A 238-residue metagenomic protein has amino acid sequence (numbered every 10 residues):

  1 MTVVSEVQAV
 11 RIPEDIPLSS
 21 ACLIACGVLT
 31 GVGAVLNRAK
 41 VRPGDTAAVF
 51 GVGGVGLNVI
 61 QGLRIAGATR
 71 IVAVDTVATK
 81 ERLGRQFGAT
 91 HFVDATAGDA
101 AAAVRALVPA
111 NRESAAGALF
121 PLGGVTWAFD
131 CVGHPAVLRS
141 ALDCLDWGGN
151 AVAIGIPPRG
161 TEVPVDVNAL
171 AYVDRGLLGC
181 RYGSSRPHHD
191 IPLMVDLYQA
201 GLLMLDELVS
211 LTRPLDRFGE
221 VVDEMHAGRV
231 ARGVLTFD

Functional and structural regions predicted by a protein language model:
M1-S5: A structural motif shared across PLP-dependent enzymes of the aminotransferase-like
V7-Q8, P13-G98, A102: Mid-domain Rossmann-like dinucleotide-binding core that forms the NAD(H)/NADP(H) cofactor-binding site
A9, F92, L177-G179, L208 (+1 more regions): Conserved beta-strand scaffold positions in the cores of enzyme catalytic domains, especially in NTP/NDP-utilizing
V10, A48, V72, N150-V152 (+2 more regions): Structural detector of well-ordered beta-strand residues that form the stable sheet scaffold of enzyme domains
A39-P43, R82-G176, G219: Glycine-rich cofactor phosphate-binding loops and adjacent beta1-alpha1 units of small-molecule cofactor enzyme domains
T76-V77, P157, G183: Residues in the short beta-alpha loop(s) of Rossmann-like NAD(P)-binding domains
A116-G117, R139-D143, S184, H188-D238: C-terminal hydrophobic helical "lid"/dimerization subdomain of Rossmann-like NAD(P)H-dependent oxidoreductases
